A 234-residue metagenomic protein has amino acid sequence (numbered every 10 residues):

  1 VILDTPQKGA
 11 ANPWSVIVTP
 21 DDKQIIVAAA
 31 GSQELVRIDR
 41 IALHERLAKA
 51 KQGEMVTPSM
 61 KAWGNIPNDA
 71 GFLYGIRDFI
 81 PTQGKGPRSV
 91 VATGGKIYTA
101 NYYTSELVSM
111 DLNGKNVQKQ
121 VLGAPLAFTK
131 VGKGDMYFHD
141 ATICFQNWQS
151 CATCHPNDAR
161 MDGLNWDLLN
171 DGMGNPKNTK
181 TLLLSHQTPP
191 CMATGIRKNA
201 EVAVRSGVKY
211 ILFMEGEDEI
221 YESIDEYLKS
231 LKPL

Functional and structural regions predicted by a protein language model:
V1-L234: Periplasmic c-type cytochrome electron-transfer domains
